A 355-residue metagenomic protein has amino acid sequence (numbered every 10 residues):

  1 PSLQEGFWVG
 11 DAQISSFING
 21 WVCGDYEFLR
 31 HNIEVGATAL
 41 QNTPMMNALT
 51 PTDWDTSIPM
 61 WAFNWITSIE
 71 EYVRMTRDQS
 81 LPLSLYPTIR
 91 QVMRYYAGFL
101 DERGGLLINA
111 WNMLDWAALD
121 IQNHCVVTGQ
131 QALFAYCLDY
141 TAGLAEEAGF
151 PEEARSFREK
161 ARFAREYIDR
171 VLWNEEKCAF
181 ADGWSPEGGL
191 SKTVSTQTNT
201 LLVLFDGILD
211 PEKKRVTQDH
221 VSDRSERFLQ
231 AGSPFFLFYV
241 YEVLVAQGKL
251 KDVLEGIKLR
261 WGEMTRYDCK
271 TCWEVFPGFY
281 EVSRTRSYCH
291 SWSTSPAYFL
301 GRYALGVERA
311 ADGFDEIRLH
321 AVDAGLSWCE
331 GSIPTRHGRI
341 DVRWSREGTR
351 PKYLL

Functional and structural regions predicted by a protein language model:
P1, A12-Q13, L119-I121, F236-L237 (+1 more regions): Flexible glycine/proline-enriched surface loops and loop-helix/loop-strand junctions
P1-G98, R103-N112, F236, V240: Substrate-binding groove/exosite segments of carbohydrate-active enzymes
I14-D25, W65-L81, L133-P151, T200-P211 (+2 more regions): Well-ordered alpha-helical scaffold segments within catalytic/enzyme domains
D25-G36, Q79-A97, T141, E147-D169 (+3 more regions): Extended, well-ordered alpha-helical scaffold segments
A39-N42, L100-E102, N174, D323-G325 (+1 more regions): Short, ordered beta-strand-loop transition motifs
T43-N64, A97-R162, E166-A231, F235: The feature captures the catalytic groove of carbohydrate-active enzymes
E147, E166, K251-L355: Non-catalytic C-terminal accessory modules of carbohydrate-active enzymes
E226-L259, E263-Y267: Repeat-solenoid scaffold signature
